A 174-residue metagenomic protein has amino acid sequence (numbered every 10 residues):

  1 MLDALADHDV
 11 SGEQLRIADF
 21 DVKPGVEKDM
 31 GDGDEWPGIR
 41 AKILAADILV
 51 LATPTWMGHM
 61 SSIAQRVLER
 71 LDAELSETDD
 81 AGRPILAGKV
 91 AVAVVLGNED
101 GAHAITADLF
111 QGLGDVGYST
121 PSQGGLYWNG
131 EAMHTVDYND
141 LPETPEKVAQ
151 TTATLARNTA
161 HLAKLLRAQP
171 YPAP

Functional and structural regions predicted by a protein language model:
M1-A81, N139-P174: N-terminal beta1-alpha1-beta2 submodule of the flavodoxin-like/Rossmannoid cofactor-binding fold
F20-K23, W128-T135: A short acidic, often aromatic-flanked loop/helix-cap motif at beta-alpha or helix-coil junctions that lines enzyme
D80-E131, K147-Q150: Short, glycine-/small-residue-rich phosphate/pyrophosphate-handling segment
V90-V94, V136-P142: Short, local alpha-helical segments
